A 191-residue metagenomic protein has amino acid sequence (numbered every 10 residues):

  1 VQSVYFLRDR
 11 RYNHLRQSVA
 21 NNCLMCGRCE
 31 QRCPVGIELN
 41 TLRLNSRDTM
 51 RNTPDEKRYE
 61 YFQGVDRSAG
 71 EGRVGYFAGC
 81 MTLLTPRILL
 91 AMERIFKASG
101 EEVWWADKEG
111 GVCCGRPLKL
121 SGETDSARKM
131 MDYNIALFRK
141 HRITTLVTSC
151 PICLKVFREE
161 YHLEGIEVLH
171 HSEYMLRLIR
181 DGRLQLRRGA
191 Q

Functional and structural regions predicted by a protein language model:
V1-N22: Ferredoxin-type iron-sulfur electron-transfer modules and their immediate structural context
S18-N21, R28-R32, G36-Q191: Iron-sulfur cluster-binding electron-transfer modules in prokaryotic oxidoreductases
